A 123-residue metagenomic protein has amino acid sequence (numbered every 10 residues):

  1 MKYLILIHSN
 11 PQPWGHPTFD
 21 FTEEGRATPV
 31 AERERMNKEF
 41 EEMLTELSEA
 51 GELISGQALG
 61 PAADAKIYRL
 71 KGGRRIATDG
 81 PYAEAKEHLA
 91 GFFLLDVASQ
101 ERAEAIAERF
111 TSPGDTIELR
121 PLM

Functional and structural regions predicted by a protein language model:
M1-M123: Conserved, structured core segments of small domains
